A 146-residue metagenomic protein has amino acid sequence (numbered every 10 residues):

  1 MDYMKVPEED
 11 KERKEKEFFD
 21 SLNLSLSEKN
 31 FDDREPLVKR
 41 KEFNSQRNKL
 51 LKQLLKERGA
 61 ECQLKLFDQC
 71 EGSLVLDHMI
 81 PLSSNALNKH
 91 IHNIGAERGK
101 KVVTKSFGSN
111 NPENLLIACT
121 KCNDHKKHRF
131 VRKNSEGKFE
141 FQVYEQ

Functional and structural regions predicted by a protein language model:
D2-D10, K14, K126-Q146: C-terminal/domain-terminus segments
D10, K14-L66, A86, H92-E113: Short, charged surface segments at domain edges that flank catalytic/cofactor-binding sites
R58, G72-V75, E113-L115, Y144-E145: Residues that flank catalytic or metal-binding motifs in active/ligand-binding sites
K65-C70, C122: Short Cys/His-rich metal-coordination motifs, predominantly Zn2+-binding knuckles/fingers
C70-G72, L76, H125-R129: Short, non-ligating residues that shape and space the ligands of small metal-coordination modules and catalytic
V75-N85: Histidine-centered catalytic micro-motifs used for acid/base chemistry in nuclease and nucleotide-processing active
N85-A86, R129: Short, function-defining helix-loop hinge/capping sites that tune catalysis or transport
G99, F107-K138: Short Cys/His-centered divalent metal-binding micro-motifs
